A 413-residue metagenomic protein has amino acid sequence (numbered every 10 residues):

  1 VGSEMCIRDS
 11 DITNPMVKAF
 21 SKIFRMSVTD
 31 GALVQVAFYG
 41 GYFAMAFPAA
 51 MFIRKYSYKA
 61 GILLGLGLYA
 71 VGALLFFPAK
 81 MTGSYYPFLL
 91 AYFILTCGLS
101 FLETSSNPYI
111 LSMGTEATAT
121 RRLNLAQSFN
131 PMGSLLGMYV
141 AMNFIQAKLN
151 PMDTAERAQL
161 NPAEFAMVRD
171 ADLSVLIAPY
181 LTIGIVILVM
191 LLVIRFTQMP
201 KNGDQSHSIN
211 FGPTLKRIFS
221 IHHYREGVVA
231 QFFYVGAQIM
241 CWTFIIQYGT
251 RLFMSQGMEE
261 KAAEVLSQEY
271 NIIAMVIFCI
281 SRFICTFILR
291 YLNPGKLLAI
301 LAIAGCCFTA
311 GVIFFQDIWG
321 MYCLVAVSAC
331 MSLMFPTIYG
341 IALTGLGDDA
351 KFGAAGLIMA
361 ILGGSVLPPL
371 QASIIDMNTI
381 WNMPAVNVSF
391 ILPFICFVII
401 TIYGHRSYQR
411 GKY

Functional and structural regions predicted by a protein language model:
G2-I7: Short, small-residue-biased leader/transition segments that mark boundaries at the very start of proteins
T13-N14, M138, M142, Q146 (+1 more regions): Extracytoplasmic gate region of multi-pass secondary transporters
V36-M51, I272-I284: Central cavity-lining transmembrane alpha-helices of secondary-active solute carriers, predominantly the Major
G67-T82, A304-Q316: C-terminal ends and interior cores of transmembrane alpha-helices in multi-pass membrane transporters/permeases
Y85-L102, W319-M334: Hydrophobic core of transmembrane alpha-helices in multi-pass small-molecule transporters, especially MFS/SLC-type
F101-T115, S332-G347: Intracellular juxtamembrane helix-capping segments at the cytosolic ends of symmetry-related transmembrane helices
R121-L149, I358-P368: Glycine-rich segments within core transmembrane alpha-helices of 12-TM secondary carriers
